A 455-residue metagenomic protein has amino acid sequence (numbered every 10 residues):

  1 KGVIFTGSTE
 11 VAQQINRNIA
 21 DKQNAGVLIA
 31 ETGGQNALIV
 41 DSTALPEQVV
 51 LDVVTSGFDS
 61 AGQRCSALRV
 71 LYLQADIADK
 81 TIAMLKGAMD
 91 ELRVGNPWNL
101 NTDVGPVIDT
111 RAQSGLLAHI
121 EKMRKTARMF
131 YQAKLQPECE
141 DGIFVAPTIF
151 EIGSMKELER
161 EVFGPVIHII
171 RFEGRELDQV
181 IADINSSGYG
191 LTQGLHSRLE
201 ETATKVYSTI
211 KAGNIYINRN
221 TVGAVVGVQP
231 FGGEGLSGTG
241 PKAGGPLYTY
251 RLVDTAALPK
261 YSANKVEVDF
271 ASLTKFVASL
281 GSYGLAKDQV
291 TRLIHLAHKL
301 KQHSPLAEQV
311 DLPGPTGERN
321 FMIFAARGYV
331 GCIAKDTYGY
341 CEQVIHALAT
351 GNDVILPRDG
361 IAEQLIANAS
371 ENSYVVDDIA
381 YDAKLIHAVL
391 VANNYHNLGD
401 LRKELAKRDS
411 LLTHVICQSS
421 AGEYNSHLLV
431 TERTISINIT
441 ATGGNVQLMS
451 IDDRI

Functional and structural regions predicted by a protein language model:
K1-V3, G190-Q193, H387-A388: Short active-site oxyanion
G2, E10-G153, E176-D178, I217 (+6 more regions): ALDH superfamily catalytic-core signature
L51, F58-D59, A88, I181-I184 (+4 more regions): Catalytic cores of nucleotide-enabled group-transfer and carboxylate-activating enzymes in metabolic and assembly-line
T102, G142-A146, R160-I167, S187-L191: Conserved glycine-rich beta-strand-loop-beta hairpin in the small C-terminal domain of fold type I
R128-Y131, Y189-H196, A212-R219: Bilobed periplasmic-binding protein-like "clamshell/Venus-flytrap" ligand-binding domains
I323-Y329: A short, charged/proline- and glycine-enriched loop that marks the coil->beta-strand transition at the N-terminal
L348-A349: Short hydrophobic alpha-helices that are characteristic scaffold elements of the AMP-binding
